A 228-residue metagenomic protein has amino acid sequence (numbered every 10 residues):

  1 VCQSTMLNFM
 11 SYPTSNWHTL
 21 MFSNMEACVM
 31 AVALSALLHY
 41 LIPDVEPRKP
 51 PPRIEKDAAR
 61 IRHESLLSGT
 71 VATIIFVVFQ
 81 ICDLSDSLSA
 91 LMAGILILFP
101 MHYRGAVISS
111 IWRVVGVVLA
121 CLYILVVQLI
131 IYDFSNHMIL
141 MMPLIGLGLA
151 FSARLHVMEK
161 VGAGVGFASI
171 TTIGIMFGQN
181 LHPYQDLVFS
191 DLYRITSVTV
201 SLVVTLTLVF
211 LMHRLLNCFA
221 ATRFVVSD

Functional and structural regions predicted by a protein language model:
C2-D228: Alpha-helical transmembrane segments and their membrane-interface boundaries that form or gate the permeation pathway
